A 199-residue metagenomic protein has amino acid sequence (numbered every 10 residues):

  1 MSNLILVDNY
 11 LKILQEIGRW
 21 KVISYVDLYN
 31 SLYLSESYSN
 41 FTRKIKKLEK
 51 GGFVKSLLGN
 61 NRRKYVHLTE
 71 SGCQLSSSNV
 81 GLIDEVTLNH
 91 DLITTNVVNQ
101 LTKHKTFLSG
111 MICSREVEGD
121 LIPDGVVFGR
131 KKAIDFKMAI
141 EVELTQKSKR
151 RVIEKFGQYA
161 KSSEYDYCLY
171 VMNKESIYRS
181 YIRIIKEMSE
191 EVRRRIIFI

Functional and structural regions predicted by a protein language model:
M1-G81: Nuclease-adjacent, charged terminal/linker segments that flank catalytic cores
L57, V98-M138, K147-S148: Active-site metal-binding core of divalent-cation-utilizing nuclease and nuclease-like domains
N61-R63, E70-V117: Solvent-exposed, charged helical/coil patches that constitute nucleic-acid or partner-interaction surfaces
F136-I140, E164-V171: Hydrophobic beta-strand segments of well-ordered beta-sheets in folded domains
V142-T145, M172-E175: Structural motif
Q146-G157: Active-site-adjacent loop/helix micro-motif of nuclease/hydrolase catalytic cores
G157-S163: Acidic (Asp/Glu)-rich catalytic clusters
E175-I199: Domain-level recognition of nuclease-like catalytic cores that cleave nucleotide substrates
